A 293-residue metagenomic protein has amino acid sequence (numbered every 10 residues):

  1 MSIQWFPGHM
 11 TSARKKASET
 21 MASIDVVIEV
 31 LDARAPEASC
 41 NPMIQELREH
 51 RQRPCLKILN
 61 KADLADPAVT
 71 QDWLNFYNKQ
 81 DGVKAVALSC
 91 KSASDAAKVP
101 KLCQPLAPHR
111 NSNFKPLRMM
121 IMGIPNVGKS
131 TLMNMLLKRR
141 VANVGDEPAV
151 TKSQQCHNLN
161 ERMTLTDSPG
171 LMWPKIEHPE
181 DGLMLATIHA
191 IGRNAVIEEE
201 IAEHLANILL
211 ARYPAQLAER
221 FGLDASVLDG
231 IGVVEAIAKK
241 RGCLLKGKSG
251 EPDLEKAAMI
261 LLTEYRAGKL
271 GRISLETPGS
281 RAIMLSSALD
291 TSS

Functional and structural regions predicted by a protein language model:
M1-V27, R34-A35, C40-C55, A62 (+3 more regions): Helix-rich effector regions associated with P-loop NTPase G domains
L31, L59, G123: Short beta-strand/turn micro-motifs composed of small residues that flank or help shape donor/cofactor-binding pockets
R53-P54, A62-G123, V141, L245: Canonical P-loop GTPase G-domain recognition
D95, G128, T164: Short phosphate-engaging motifs
K98, L102, T131, H204 (+1 more regions): Alpha-helical scaffold segments in soluble metabolic enzymes
C103-R110, L136-R140, P148, M163 (+2 more regions): Short, well-ordered alpha-helical segments in soluble proteins
F114, M135-L136, H157-N158: Solvent-exposed alpha-helices and their adjacent loops that cap or buttress functional pockets in soluble metabolic
M119-V144, S168: Glycine-rich phosphate-binding P-loop
